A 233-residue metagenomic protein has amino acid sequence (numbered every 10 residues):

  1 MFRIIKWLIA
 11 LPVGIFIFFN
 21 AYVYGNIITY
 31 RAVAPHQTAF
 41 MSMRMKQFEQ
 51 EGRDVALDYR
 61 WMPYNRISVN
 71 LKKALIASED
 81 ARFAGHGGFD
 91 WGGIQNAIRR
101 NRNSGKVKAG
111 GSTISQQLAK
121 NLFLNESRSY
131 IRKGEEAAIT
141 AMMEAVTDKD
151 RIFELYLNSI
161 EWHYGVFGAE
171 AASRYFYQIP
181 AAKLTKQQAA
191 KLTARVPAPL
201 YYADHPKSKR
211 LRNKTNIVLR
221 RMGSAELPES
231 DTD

Functional and structural regions predicted by a protein language model:
M1-D233: Juxtamembrane regions of bacterial inner-membrane/periplasmic proteins, predominantly the peptidoglycan biogenesis
